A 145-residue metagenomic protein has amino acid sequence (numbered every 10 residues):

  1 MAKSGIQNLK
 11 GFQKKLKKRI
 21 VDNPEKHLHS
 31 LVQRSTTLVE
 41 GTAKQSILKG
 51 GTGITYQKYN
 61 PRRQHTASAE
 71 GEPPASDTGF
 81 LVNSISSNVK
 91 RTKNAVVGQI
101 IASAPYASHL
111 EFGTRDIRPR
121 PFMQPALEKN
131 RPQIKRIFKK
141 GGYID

Functional and structural regions predicted by a protein language model:
M1-D145: Short, Lys/Arg-rich flexible segments
